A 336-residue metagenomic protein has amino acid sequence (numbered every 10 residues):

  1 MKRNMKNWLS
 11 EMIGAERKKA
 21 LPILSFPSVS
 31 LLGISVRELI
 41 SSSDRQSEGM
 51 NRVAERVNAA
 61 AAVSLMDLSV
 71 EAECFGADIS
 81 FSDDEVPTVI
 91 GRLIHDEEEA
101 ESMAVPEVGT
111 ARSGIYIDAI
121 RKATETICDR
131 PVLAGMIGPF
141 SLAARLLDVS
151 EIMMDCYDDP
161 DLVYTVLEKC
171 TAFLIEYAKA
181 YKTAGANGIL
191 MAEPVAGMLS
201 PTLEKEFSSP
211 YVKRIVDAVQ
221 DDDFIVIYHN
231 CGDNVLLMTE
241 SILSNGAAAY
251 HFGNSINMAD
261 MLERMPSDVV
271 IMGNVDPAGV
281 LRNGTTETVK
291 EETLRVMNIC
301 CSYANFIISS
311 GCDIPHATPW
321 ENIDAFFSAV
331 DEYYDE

Functional and structural regions predicted by a protein language model:
M1-S28, V36, E107-E336: Active-site loop segments of alpha/beta catalytic cores
K19-P22, A62-V63, V70: Short hydrophobic-aromatic micro-motifs
S25-S30, D67-E71: Short active-site-proximal "capping" loops at secondary-structure junctions
L32-S35, C74-F75: Short, glycine/acidic-enriched capping/hinge loops at junctions between secondary-structure elements
I34-S42: Surface-exposed strand-loop-strand hairpins of Gram-negative outer-membrane beta-barrel proteins
Q46-L65, A180-N187, S244-A247: Catalytic domains of carbohydrate-active enzymes, especially glycoside hydrolases
S69-D84: Glycine-rich loop at the start of a catalytic domain that most often binds anionic cofactors/ligands
D84-K122: A gly/proline- and charged-residue-enriched helix-loop-helix capping module
